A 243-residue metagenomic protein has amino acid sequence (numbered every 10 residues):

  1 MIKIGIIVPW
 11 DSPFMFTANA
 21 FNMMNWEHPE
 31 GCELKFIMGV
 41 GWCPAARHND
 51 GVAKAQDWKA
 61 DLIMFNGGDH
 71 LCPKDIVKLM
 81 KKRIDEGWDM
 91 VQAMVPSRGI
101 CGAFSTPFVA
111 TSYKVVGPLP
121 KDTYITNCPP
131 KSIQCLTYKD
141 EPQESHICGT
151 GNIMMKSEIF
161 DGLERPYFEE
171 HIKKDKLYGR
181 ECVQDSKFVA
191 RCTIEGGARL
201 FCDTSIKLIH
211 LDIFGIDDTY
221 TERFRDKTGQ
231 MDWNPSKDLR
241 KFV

Functional and structural regions predicted by a protein language model:
M1-M38: N-proximal low-complexity "stem/linker" segments adjacent to membrane-targeting elements
W42-R47, C182: A short, glycine-/small-residue-rich helix N-cap motif at loop->alpha-helix starts within glycosyltransferase
N49-L62: Active-site nucleotide-sugar/metal-binding loop of Leloir-type enzymes
D50, E158, K187: Active-site phosphate/pyrophosphate-handling residues
A60, W88-D89, G197-A198: Short, high-confidence coil segments that cap the C-terminus of an alpha-helix and link into the following beta-strand
A60-L71: Short beta-strand-to-loop acidic/aromatic patch adjacent to the donor-nucleotide binding site
P73-H171: Conserved catalytic core of nucleotide-sugar-dependent glycosyltransferases
G162-V243: C-terminal catalytic/acceptor-binding lobe
